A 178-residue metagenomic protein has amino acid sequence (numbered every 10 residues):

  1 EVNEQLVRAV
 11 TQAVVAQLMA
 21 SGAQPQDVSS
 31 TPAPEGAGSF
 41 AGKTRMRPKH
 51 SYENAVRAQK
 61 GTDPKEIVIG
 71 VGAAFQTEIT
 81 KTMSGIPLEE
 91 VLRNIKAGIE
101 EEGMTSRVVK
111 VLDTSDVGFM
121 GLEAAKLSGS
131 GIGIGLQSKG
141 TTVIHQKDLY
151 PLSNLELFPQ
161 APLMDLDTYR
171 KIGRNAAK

Functional and structural regions predicted by a protein language model:
E1-P48: Protein-protein interaction and targeting regions used for scaffolding, dimerization, and localization
G38-K178: Conserved mixed alpha/beta catalytic, RNA-binding, or beta-rich assembly cores of soluble enzyme, regulatory
